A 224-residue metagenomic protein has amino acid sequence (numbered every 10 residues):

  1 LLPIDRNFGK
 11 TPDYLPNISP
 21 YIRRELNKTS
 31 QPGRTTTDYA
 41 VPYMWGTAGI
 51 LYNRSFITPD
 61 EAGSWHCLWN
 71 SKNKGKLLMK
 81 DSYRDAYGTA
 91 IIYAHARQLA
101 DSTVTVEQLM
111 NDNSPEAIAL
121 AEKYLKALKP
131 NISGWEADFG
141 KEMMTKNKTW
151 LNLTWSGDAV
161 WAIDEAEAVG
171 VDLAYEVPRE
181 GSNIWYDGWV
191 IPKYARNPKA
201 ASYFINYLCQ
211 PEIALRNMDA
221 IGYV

Functional and structural regions predicted by a protein language model:
L1-W45, P59-H66: Hinge/lid segment of periplasmic solute-binding proteins
P32-T36, V41-W45, N70-K72, E116-A119 (+4 more regions): Extracellular/periplasmic catalytic domains that process cell-envelope and extracellular macromolecules
G46-G49, G88, Y186-W189: Small-molecule pocket liners
S55-L78: Hinge/capping helix and adjacent helix->loop/strand transition within the periplasmic-binding protein
F56-G63, H95-T103, A195-A201: Short helix-loop capping/hinge motifs at secondary-structure junctions, enriched in acidic/polar residues
N73-R84, G88, Y207-V224: Periplasmic-binding protein-like
K76-S82, A86-A90, A96-A174: Ligand-binding pocket segment of bilobal, Venus flytrap-like solute-binding proteins
T154, D158, E165-A220: Extracytoplasmic/periplasmic substrate-recognition and gating elements
